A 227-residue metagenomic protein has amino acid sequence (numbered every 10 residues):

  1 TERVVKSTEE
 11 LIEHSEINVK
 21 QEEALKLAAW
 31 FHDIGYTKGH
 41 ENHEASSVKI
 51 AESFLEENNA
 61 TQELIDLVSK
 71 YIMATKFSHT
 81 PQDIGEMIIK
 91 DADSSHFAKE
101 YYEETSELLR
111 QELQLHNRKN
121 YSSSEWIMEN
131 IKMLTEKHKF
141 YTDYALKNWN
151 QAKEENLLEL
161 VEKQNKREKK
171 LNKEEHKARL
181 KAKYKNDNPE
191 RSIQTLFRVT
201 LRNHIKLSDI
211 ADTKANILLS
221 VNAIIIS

Functional and structural regions predicted by a protein language model:
E2, K6-V19, F31, A60 (+1 more regions): Divalent metal-dependent phosphate-bond-processing catalytic cores, especially two-metal-ion Mg2+/Mn2+ enzymes that act
V4, T8, H43-N58: An active-site-proximal "capping" alpha-helix that borders the catalytic cofactor pocket
Q21-G39, H43, S47, V68-K76: His-Asp-centered metal-binding catalytic motifs of divalent-metal-dependent phosphohydrolases/nucleases
L27-A28, I88, L207: Residue-level marker of motif borders
I84, I193, T200, L207-I210: Juxtamembrane loop-transmembrane helix junctions in multi-pass integral membrane proteins, especially the extracellular
A182-R202: Short, charged/polar, low-complexity loop and linker segments that flank or interrupt alpha-helical bundles
K206-S227: Alpha-helical transmembrane segments and their immediate juxtamembrane boundary regions in integral membrane proteins
